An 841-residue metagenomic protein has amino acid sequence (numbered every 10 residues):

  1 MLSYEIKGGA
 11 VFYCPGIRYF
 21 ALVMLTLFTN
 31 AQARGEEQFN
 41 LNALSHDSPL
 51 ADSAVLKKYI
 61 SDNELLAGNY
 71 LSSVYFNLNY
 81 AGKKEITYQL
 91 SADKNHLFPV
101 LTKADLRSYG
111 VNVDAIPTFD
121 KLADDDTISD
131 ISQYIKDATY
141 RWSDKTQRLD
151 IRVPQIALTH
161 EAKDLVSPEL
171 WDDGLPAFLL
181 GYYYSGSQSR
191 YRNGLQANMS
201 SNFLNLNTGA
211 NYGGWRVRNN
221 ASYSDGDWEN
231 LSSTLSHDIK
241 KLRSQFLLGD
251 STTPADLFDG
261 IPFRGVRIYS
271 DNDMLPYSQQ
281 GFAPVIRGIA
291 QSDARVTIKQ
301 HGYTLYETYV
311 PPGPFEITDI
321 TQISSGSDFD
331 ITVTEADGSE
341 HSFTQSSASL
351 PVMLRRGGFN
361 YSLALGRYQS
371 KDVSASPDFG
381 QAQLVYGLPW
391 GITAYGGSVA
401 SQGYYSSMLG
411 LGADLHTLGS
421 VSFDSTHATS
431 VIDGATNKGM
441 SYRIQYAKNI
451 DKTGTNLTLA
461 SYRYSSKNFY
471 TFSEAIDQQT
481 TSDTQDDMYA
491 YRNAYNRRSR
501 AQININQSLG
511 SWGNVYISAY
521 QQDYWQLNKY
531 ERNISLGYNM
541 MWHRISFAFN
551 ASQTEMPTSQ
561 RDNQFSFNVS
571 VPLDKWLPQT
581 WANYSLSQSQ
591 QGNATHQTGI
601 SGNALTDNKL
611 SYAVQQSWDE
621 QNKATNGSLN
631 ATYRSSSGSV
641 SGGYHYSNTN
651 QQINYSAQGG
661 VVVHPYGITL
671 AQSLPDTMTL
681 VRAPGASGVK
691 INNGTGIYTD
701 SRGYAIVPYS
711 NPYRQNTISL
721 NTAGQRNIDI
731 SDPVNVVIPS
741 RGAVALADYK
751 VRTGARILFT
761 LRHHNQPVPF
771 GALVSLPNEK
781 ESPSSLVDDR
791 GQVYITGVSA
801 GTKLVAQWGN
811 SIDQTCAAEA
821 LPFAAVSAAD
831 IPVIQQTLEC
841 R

Functional and structural regions predicted by a protein language model:
A33-F282, Q590-V662: Post-signal-peptide, soluble extracytosolic/periplasmic N-terminal scaffold domains of envelope/secretory systems
L66-Y88, G685-T695, N765-E779: Short, ordered, surface-exposed loop/turn motifs in non-cytosolic proteins
S72-V74, G288, T679-A683, A755-H764: A short, amphipathic beta-strand motif
I86-T87, T695-Y704, K780-Q792: Short, acidic Ser/Thr/Gly-rich low-complexity loop/linker segments typical of extracellular and cell-surface proteins
A92-L101, I320-G326, Y704-I728, D788-I812: Short Pro-Gly-centered beta-turn/loop motif in secreted/extracellular proteins
T118-K136, H341-Q345, Y698, G724-A745 (+1 more regions): Structured interaction patches on ligand/partner-binding surfaces of diverse proteins
A157, G186-R190, G214, Y223-D225 (+18 more regions): Transmembrane beta-strands of outer-membrane beta-barrel pores
W171, S200-G213, E229-L242, S376-W390 (+11 more regions): Feature captures outer-membrane beta-barrel proteins of Gram-negative bacteria and organelles
